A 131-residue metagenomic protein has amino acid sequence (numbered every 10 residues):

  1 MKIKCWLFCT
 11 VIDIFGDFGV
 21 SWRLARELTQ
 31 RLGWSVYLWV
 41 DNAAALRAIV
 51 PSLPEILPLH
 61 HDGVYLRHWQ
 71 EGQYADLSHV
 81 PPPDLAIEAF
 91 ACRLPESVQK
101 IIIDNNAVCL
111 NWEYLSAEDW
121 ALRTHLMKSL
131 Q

Functional and structural regions predicted by a protein language model:
M1-W6: Extreme N-terminal starter segment of soluble prokaryotic enzymes
F8-G33, Y37-Q131: Active-site and donor-binding regions of nucleotide-sugar-utilizing enzymes
